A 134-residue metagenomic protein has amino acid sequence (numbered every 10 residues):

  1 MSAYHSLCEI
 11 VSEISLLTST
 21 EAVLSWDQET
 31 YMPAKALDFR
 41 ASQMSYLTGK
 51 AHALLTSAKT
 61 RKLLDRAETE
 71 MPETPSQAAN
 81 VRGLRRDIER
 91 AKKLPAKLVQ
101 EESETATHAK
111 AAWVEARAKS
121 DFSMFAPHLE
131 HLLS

Functional and structural regions predicted by a protein language model:
M1-S134: A well-structured
